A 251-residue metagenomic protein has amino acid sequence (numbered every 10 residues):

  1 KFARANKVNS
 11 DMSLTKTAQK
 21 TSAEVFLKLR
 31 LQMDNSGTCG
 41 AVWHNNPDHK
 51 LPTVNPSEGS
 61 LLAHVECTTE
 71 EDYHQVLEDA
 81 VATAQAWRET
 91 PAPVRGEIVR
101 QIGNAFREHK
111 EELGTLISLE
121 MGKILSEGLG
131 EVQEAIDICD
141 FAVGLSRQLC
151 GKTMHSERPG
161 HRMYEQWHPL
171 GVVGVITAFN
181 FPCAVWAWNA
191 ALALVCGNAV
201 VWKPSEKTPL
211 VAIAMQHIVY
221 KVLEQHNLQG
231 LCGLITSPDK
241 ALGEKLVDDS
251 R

Functional and structural regions predicted by a protein language model:
F2-H64, E97, Q101, G151-I176: Terminal low-complexity tails and localization/encapsulation signals of metabolic enzymes
G37-C39, P52, L61-Q75, L223-I235: Histidine- and aromatic-rich ligand-binding microenvironments
P47, Y73, K110, G128 (+3 more regions): Alpha-helix N-cap/helix-start motif
T53, T90, S118, T177 (+1 more regions): Ser/Thr-centric signal marking residues that sit in or immediately flank functional binding/regulatory motifs
L62-C150, G160: Glycine-rich loop-to-alpha-helix module at the N-terminal edge of alpha/beta enzyme cores
G151-R251: Rossmann-like NAD(P) dinucleotide-binding subdomain of oxidoreductase/dehydrogenase enzymes
